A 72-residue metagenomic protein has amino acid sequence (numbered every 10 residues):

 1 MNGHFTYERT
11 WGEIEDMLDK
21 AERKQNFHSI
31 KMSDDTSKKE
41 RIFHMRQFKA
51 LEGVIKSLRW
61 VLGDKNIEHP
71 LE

Functional and structural regions predicted by a protein language model:
M1-E22: Short, charge/polar-rich alpha-helical segments
K24-E72: Short, charge-rich amphipathic interface segments used for partner binding and complex assembly
